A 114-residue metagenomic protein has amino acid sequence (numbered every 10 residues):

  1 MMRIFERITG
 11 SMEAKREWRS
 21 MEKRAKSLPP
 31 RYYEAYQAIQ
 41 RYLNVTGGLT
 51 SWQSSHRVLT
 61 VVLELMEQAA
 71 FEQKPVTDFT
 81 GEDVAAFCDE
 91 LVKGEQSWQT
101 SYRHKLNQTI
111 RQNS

Functional and structural regions predicted by a protein language model:
M1-G10, L106-S114: Terminal, compositionally biased segments
M2-V45: Short terminal alpha-helical segments
S20, R31-E34, A38, P75 (+3 more regions): Exposed alpha-helical structural elements
E22-S27, V76-E82: Short, exposed beta-strand "edge-strand" segments with a Pro/Gly-rich flavor and a Y/T-containing core
P30-F71: Amphipathic alpha-helical interaction modules
G47, L63-K74, V84-E95: Short alpha-helix boundary/capping elements
T77-S114: Amphipathic alpha-helical binding modules
